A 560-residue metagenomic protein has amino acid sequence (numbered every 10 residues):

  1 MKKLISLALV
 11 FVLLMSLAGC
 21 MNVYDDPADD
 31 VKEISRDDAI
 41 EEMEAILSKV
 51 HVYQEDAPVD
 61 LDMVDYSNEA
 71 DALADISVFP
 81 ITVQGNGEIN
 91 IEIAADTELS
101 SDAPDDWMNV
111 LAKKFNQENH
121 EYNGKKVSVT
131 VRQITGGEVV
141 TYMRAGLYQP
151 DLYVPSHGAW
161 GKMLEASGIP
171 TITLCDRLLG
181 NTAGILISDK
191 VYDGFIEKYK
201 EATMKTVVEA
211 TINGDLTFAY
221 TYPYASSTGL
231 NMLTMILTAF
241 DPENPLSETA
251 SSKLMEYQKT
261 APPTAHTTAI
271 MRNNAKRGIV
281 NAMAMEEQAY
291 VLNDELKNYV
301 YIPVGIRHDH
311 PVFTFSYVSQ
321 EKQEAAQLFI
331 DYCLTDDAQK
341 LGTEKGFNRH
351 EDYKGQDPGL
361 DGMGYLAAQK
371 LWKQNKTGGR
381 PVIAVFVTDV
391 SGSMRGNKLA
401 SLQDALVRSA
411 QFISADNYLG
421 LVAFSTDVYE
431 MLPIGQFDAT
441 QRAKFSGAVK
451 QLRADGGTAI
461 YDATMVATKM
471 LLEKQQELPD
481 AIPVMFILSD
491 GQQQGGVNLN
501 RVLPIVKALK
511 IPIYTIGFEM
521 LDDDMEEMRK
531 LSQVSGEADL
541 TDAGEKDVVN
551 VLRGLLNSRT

Functional and structural regions predicted by a protein language model:
S16-G19: C-terminal motif of bacterial Sec signal peptides marking the signal peptidase cleavage site
N22-A74, I81-N86, Y317-T388, G392 (+2 more regions): Extracellular/periplasmic juxtamembrane helices and adjacent flexible linkers that interface with membrane partners
D26-Y222: N-terminal segment of the mature folded domain
C175-G184, L254-M255, V291-S319, Q323 (+1 more regions): Periplasmic-binding protein-like
T238-Y301: Ligand-binding pocket segment of bilobal, Venus flytrap-like solute-binding proteins
R380-D438, R453, D462-A467, V484-L488 (+1 more regions): Von Willebrand factor
Y418-Q451, T468-E477, G495-N500, D524-Q533: Short beta-strand-loop
S489-V534, L540-A543, N550-G554: VWA/integrin I-like adhesion module and closely mimicked acidic/polar interface patches used
